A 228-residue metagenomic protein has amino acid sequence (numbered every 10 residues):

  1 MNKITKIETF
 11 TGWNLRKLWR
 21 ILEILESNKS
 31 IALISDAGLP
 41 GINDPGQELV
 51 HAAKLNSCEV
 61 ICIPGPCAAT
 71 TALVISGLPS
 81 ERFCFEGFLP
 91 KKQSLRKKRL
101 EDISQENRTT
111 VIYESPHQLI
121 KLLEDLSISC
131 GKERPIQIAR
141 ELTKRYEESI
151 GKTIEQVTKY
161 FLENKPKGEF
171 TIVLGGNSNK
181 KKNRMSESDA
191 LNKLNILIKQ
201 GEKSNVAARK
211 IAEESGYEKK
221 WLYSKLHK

Functional and structural regions predicted by a protein language model:
M1-C62, T70-T71: Class I S-adenosyl-L-methionine
N2-T5, V50-H51, S76-E81, S129-C130 (+1 more regions): Short, hinge-like loop/turn segments at secondary-structure boundaries
I4-F10, V60-I61, E81-G87, E133-I138 (+1 more regions): Short hydrophobic/aromatic-enriched beta-strand-loop microsegments
I7-L15, P66, G87-K92, E141-T143: Short, acidic/turn-prone active-site loops that include or flank metal/cofactor- and phosphate-binding residues
K29-S30, T109, P116-K228: A contiguous loop/helix-start segment that scaffolds small-molecule binding in enzyme catalytic cores
S35, C62-G65, I112, I138: General beta-strand structural signal in soluble alpha/beta enzymes
E48-E106: Class I SAM-dependent methyltransferase SAM-binding "motif I" and its flanking Rossmann-like core
